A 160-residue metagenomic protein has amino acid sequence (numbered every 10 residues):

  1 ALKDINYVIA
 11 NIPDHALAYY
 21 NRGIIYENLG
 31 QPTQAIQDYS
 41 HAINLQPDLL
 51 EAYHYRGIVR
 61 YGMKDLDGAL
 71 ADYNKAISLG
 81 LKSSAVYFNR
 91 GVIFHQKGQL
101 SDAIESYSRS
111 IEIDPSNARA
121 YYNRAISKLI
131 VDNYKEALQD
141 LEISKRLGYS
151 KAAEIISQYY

Functional and structural regions predicted by a protein language model:
A1-Y160: Alpha-helical tetratricopeptide repeat
